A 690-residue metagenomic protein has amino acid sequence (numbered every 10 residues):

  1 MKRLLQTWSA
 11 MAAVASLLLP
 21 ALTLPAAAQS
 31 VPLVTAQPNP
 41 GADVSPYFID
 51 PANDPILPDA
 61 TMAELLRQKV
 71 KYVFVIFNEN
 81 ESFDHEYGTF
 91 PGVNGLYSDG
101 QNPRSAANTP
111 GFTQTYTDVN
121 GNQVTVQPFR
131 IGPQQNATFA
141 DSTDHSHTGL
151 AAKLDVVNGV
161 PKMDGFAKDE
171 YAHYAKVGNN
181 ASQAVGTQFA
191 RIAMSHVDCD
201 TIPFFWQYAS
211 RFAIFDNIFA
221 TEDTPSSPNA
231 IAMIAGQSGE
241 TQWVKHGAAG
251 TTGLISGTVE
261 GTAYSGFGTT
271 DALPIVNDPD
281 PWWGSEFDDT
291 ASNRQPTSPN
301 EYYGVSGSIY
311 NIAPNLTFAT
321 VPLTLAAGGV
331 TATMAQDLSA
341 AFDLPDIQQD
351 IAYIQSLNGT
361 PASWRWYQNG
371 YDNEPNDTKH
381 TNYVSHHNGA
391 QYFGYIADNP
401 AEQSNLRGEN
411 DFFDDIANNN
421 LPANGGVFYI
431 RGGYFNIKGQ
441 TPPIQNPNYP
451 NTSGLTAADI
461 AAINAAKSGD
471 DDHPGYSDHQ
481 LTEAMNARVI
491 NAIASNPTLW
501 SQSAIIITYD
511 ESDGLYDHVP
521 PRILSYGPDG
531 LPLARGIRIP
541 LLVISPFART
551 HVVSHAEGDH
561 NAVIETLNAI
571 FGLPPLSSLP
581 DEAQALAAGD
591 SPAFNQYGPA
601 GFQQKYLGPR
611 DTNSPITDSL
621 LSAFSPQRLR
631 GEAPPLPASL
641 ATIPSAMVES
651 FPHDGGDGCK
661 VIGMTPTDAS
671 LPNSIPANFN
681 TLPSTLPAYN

Functional and structural regions predicted by a protein language model:
M1-L4: N-terminal secretory signal peptides that target proteins for export/translocation
S9-A21: Bacterial N-terminal signal peptides
A21-S30: Signal peptide processing junction and immediate N-terminal pro/mature segment of secreted/exported proteins
Q29-N690: N-terminal pro-sequences and low-complexity stem/linker regions of secreted or lumenal proteins
